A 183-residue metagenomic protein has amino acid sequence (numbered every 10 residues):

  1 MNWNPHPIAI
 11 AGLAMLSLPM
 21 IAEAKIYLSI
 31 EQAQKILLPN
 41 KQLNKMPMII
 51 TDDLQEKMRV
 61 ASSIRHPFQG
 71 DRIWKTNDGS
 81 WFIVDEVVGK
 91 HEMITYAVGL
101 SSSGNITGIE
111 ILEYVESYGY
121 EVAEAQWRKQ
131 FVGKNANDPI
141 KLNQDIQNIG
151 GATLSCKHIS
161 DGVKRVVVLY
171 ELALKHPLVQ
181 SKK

Functional and structural regions predicted by a protein language model:
M1-A9: Bacterial N-terminal signal peptides that target proteins for export
A11-G12, A22: Cleavable N-terminal signal peptides
S17-P19: N-terminal signal peptide c-region/cleavage motif recognized by signal peptidases
A22-I146, T153-K157, D161-K183: Flexible, solvent-exposed loop/hinge segments and secondary-structure transition points
